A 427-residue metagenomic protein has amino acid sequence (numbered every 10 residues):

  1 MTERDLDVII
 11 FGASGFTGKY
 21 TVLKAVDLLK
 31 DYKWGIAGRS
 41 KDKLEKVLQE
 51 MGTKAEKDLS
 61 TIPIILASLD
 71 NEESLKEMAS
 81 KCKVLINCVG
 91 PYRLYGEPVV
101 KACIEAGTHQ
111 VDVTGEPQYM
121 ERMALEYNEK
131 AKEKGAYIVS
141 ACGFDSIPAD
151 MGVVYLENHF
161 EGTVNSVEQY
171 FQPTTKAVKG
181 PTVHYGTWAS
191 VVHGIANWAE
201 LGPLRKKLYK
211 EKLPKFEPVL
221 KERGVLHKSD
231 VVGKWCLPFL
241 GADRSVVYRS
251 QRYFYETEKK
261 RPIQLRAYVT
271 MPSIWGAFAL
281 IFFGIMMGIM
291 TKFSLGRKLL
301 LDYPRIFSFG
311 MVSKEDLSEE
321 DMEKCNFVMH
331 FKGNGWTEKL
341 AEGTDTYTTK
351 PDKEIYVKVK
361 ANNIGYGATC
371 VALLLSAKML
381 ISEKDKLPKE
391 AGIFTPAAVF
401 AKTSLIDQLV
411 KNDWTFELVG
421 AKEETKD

Functional and structural regions predicted by a protein language model:
L6-D27: N-terminal Rossmann NAD(P)H-binding glycine-rich loop of SDR-like oxidoreductase domains
K30-K43: Conserved glycine-rich Rossmann-like NAD(P)H-binding loop of the short-chain dehydrogenase/reductase
S40-E73: Conserved N-terminal Rossmann-fold NAD(P) cofactor-binding segment
I65-V84, C88-L94: Conserved Rossmann-fold cofactor-binding substructure of NAD(P)-dependent oxidoreductases
P91, A102-M120: ADP-ribose/adenylate-binding Rossmann-like module
T114-A136: Rossmann-fold NAD(P)-binding glycine/threonine-rich loop
K130, K134-T175, K179: Adenosine-phosphate binding glycine-rich loop
N158-D427: C-terminal catalytic/substrate-binding lobe primarily of soluble NAD(P)-dependent oxidoreductases
